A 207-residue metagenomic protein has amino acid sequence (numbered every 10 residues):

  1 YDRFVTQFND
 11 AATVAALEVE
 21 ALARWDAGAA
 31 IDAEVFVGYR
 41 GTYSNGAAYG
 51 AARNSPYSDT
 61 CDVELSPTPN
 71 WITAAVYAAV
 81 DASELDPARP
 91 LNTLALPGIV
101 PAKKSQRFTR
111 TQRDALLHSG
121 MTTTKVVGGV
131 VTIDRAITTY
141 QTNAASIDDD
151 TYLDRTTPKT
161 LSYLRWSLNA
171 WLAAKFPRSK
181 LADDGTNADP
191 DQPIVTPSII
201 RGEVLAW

Functional and structural regions predicted by a protein language model:
Y1-A102: A glycine-rich, acidic short-motif signal
L96, P101-K104, R113-A115, T123-W207: Structured, hydrophobic secondary-structure cores that serve as assembly/anchoring elements
F108-T109: Ser/Thr-centered flexible coil motifs
G120: Ligand/cofactor pocket segment of small-molecule handling proteins
